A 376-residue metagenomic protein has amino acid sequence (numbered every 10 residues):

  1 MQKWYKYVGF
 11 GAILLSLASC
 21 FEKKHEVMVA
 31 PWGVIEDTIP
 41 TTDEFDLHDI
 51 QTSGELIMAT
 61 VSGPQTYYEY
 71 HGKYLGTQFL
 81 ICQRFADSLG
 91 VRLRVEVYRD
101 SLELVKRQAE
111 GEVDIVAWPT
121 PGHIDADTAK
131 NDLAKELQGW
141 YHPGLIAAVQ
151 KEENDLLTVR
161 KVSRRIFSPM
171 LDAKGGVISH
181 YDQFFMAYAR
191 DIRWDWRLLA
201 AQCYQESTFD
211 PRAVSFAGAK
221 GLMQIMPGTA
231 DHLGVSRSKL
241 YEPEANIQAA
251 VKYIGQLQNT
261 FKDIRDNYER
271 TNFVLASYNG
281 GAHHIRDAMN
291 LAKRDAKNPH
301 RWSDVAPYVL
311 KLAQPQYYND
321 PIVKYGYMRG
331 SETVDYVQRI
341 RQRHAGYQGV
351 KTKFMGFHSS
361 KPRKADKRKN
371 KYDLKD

Functional and structural regions predicted by a protein language model:
S16-S19: C-terminal motif of bacterial Sec signal peptides marking the signal peptidase cleavage site
F21-T41, L47-H48, G76-S88, D127-R160 (+3 more regions): Extended ligand-binding regions for polar small-molecule ligands
E26-T120: Extracytoplasmic small-molecule ligand-binding "clamshell" domains of the periplasmic binding protein/Venus flytrap
D37-T38, T158-F209, I247, K262-I264 (+1 more regions): Export/targeting segments at the very N-terminus of extracytoplasmic proteins
F85, Q108-A109, Q202, E206 (+1 more regions): Hydrophobic residues within well-ordered alpha-helices
D127-T128, D132, E136, E269-G346: Catalytic and substrate-binding regions of cell-wall glycan-acting enzymes that process beta-1,4-linked
R212-S238, N246-Q256, I340: Substrate-binding/active-site groove segments that recognize and process beta-1,4-linked N-acetyl-hexosamine
E332-D376: Low-complexity, Gly/Ser/Thr/Pro-rich intrinsically disordered linker/tail segments
